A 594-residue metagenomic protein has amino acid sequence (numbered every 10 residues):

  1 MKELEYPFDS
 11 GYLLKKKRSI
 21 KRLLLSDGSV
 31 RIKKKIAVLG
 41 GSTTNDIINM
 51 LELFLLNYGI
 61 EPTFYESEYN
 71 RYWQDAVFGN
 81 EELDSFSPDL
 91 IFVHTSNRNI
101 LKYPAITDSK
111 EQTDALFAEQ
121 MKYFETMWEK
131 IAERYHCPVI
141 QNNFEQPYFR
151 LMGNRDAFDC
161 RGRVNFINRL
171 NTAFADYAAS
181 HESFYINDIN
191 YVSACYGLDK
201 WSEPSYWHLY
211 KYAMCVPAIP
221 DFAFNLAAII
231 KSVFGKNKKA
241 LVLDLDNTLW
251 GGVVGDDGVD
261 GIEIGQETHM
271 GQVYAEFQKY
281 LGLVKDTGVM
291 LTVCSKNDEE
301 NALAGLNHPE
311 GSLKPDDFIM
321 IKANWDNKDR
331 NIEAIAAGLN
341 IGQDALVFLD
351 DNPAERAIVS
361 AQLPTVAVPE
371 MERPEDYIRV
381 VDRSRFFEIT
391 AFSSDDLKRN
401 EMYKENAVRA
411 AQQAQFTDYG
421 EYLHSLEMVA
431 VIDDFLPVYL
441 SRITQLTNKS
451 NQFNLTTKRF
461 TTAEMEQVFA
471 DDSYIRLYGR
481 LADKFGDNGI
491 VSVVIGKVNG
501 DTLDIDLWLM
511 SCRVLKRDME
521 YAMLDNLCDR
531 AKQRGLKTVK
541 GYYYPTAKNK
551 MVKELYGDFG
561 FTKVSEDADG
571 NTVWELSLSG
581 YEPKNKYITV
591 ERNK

Functional and structural regions predicted by a protein language model:
M1-V242, L249-W250, G255-G261, A354 (+2 more regions): Extracellular glycan-modifying ectodomains
V254-K279, P364-E372: Basic, amphipathic juxtamembrane/active-site segments that coordinate anionic phosphate or diphosphate groups
E276-N307, V359, L455-F460, E464-M465 (+2 more regions): Substrate-recognition element of Asp-dependent hydrolases with the DxDx(T/V) motif
N297-A323: Substrate-recognition/cap helix-loop segment adjacent to the acidic, metal-dependent catalytic center of Asp-based
I332-P353, V359: Conserved Lys-Pro-Asp/Glu-containing loop-to-beta segment of HAD-superfamily phosphomonoesterases, centered on
G338, S360, P364-L426, D529-K594: Terminal substrate-recognition subdomain of acyl/acetyltransferases
V431-S511: A conserved beta-strand-loop-helix scaffold within acyl/acetyltransferase catalytic domains
K484, I490-D567: Acyl-donor binding region in acyl/amide transferases
